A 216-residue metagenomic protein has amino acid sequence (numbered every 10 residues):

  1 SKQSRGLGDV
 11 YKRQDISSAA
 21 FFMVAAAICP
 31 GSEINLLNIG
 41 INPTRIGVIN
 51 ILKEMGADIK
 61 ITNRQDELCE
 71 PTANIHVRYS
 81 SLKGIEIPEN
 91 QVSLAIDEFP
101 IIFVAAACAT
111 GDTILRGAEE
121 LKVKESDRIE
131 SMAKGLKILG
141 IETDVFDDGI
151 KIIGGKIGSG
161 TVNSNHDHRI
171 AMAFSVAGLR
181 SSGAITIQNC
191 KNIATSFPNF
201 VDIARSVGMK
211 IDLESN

Functional and structural regions predicted by a protein language model:
S1-L7, Y11: Single conserved hydrophobic/aromatic residue that forms the stacking wall/gate of nucleotide- or nucleobase-binding
R5, E67, G149-I153: Minor-groove-contacting beta-hairpin "wing" of winged helix-turn-helix DNA-binding domains
R5, K83-G84, G158, G183: A short, flexible beta-alpha/helix-coil linker loop
K12-R13, S17-D148, E214-S215: A glycine- and small/hydrophobic-rich beta-loop-beta segment that serves as a flexible "lid/hinge" or phosphate-binding
L94, E98, I102-A105, E119 (+2 more regions): Internal helix-turn-beta structural module
